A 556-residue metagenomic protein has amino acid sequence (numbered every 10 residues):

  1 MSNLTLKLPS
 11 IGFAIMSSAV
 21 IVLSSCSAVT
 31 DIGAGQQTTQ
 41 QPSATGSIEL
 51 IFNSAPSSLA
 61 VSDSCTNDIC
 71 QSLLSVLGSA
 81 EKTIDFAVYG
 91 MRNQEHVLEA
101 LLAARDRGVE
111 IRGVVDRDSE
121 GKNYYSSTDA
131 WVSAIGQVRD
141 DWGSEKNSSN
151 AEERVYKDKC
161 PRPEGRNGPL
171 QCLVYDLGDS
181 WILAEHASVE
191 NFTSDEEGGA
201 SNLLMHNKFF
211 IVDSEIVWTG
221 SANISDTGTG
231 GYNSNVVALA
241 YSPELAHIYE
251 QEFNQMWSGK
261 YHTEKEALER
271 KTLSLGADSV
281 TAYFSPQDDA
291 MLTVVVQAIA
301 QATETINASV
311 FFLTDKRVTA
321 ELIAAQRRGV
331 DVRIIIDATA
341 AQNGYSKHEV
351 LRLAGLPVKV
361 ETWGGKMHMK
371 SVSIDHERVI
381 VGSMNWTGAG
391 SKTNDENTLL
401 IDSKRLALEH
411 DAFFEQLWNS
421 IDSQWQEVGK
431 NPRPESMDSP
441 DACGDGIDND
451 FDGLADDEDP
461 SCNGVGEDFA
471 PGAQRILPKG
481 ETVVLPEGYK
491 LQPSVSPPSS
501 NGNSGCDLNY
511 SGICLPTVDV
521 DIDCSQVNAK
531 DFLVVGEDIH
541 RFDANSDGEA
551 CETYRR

Functional and structural regions predicted by a protein language model:
S2-I15: Bacterial N-terminal signal peptides that target proteins for export
L23-S25: C-terminal motif of bacterial Sec signal peptides marking the signal peptidase cleavage site
S27-T30: Bacterial signal peptide processing site
T38-A80, G90-A300, R328-R378, G382-K404 (+1 more regions): HKD-type phospholipase D/PLD-like phosphodiesterase module
V310-L313: Long, repeat-rich segments with strong aromatic
Q416-R433: Charge-patterned, long linear interaction tracts outside catalytic cores
P434-P497, N501-R556: Extracellular calcium-associated, cysteine-rich motifs in secreted modular proteins
